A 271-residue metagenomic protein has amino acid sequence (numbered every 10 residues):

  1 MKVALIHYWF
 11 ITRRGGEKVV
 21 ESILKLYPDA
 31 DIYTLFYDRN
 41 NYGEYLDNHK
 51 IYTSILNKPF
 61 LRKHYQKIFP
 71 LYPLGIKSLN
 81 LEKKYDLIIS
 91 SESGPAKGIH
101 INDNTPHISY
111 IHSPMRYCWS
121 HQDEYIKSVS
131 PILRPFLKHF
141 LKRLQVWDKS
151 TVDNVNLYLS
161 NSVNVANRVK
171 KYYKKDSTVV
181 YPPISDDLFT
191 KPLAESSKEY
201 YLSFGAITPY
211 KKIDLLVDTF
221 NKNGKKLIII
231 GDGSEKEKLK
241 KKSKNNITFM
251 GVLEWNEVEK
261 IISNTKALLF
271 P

Functional and structural regions predicted by a protein language model:
W9-F10, F204-T208, G233, L253: Short donor-sugar binding/catalytic loops of nucleotide-sugar-dependent glycosyltransferases, especially enzymes
D29-K97: Active-site donor-binding segments of glycosyltransferases and PAPS-dependent sulfotransferases
L87-S90, I101-S130, T178: Active-site proximal beta-strand in glycosyltransferases
I126-Y158, A166: Membrane-proximal helix-turn-helix segments that form the acceptor-binding/catalytic region of lipid-linked
N164, P183: Carbohydrate-associated surface elements
I184, F189, L193-I228: Conserved donor-binding/catalytic core segment of Leloir-type glycosyltransferases
E237-K260: Nucleotide-activated donor-binding/catalytic signature segment of Leloir-type glycosyltransferases, i.e., the conserved
S263-P271: Acidic donor-binding loop of glycosyltransferase active sites
